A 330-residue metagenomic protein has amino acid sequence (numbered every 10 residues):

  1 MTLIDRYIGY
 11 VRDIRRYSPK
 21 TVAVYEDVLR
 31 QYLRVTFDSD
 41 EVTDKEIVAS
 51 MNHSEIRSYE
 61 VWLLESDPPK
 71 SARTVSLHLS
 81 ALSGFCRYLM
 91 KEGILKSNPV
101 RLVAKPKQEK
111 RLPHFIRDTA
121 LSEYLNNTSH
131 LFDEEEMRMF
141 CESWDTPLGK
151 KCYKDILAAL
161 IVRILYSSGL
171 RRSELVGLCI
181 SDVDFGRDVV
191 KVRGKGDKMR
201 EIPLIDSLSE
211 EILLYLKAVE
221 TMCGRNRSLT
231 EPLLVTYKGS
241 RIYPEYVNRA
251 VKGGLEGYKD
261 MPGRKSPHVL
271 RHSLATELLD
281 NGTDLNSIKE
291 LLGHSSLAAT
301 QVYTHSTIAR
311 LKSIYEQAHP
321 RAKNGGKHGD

Functional and structural regions predicted by a protein language model:
M1-D330: Conserved catalytic core of the tyrosine transesterase superfamily
